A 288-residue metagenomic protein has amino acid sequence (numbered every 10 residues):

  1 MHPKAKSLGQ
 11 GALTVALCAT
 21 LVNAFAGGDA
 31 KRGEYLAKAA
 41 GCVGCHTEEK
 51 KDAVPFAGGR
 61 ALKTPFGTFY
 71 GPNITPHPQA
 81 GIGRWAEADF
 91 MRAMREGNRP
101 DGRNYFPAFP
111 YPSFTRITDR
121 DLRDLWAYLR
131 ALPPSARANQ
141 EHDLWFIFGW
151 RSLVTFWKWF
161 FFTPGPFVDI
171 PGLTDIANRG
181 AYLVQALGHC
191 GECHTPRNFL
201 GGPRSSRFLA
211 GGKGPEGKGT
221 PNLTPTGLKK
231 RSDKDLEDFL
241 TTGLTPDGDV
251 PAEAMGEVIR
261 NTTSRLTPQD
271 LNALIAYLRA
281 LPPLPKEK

Functional and structural regions predicted by a protein language model:
H2-L13: Bacterial N-terminal signal peptides that target proteins for export
G11-N23: Bacterial N-terminal signal peptides
V22-K38, R84, F156-Q185: Electrostatic cytochrome c docking/interface patches
G33, A39-E49, F90, L125 (+4 more regions): The canonical Cys-X-X-Cys-His
A61-R92, P112-L122, R207-D247, E257-L271: Electron-transfer interface patches adjacent to heme c in soluble/periplasmic c-type cytochromes and di-/multiheme
D101-R103, G191, L200-G201, K230-K234 (+1 more regions): Substrate-binding/catalytic groove segments of enzymes that remodel or degrade extracellular structural polymers
R137-V154: Extended, well-folded interaction surfaces typified by the phenylalanyl-tRNA synthetase beta subunit core
A252-K288: A cross-kingdom marker for long, charged
